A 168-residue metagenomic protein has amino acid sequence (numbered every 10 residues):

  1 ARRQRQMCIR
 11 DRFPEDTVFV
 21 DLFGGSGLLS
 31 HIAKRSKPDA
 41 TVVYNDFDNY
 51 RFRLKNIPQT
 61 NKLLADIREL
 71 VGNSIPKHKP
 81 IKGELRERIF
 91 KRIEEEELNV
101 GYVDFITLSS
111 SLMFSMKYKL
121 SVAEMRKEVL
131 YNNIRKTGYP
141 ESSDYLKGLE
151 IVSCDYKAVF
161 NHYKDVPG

Functional and structural regions predicted by a protein language model:
A1-C8: Short, small-residue-biased leader/transition segments that mark boundaries at the very start of proteins
I9-P14: Glycine-rich helix-loop-beta junction characteristic of Rossmann-like nucleotide cofactor-binding loops
D16-G25: Conserved class I S-adenosyl-L-methionine
G27-H31: Glycine-rich SAM-binding Motif I of class I
R35-T41: Conserved S-adenosyl-L-methionine
T41-K147: Class I S-adenosyl-L-methionine-dependent methyltransferase module
S153-V159: Conserved SAM/SAH-binding loop
Y163-G168: A short acidic, Gly/Pro-enriched loop at the edge of an enzyme's catalytic core that lines a small-molecule cofactor
